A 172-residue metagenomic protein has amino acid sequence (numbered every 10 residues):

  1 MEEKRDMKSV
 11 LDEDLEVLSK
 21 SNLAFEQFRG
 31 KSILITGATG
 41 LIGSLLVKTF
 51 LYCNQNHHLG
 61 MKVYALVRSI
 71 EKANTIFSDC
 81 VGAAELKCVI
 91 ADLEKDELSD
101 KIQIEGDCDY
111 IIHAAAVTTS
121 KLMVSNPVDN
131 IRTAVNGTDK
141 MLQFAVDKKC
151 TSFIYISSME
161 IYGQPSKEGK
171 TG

Functional and structural regions predicted by a protein language model:
E2-Y110: N-terminal Rossmann/SDR dinucleotide-binding element
L34, L46, N54, H113 (+3 more regions): Rossmann-fold NAD(P)H-dependent dehydrogenase/reductase core
T36, L66, I111-A115, F153-M159: SDR active-site strand-loop-helix element
T36-T39, T118, T133, T138 (+1 more regions): Ser/Thr-centric signal marking residues that sit in or immediately flank functional binding/regulatory motifs
L45-L46, T75-I76, L122-M123, Q164-S166: Short glycine-/acidic-enriched loop or helix-start segments at secondary-structure transitions that form or flank
V47, V135-L142: Short, hydrophobic/amphipathic alpha-helical packing segments that form internal helix faces or helix-helix interfaces
K87-T133, D147, Q164: NAD(P)H-binding glycine-rich loop region in Rossmannoid oxidoreductase-like domains and their noncatalytic homologs
D139-G172: Conserved Rossmann-fold NAD(P)-dependent oxidoreductase catalytic core, especially the SDR/UDP-sugar
